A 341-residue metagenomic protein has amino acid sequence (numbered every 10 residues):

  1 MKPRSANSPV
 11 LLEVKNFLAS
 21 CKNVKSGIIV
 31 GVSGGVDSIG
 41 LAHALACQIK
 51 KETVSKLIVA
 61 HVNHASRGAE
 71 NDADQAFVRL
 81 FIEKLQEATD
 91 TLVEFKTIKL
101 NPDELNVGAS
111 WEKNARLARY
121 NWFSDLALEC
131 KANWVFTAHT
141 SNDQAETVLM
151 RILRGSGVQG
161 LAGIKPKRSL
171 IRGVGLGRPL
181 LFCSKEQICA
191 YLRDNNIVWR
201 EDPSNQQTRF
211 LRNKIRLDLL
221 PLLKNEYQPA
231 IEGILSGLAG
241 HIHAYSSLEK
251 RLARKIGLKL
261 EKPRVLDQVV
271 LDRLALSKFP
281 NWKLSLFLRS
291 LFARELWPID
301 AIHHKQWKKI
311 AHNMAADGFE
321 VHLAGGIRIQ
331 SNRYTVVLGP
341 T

Functional and structural regions predicted by a protein language model:
M1-L217: Core alpha/beta nucleotide-donor-binding catalytic domains of modification enzymes
K2-D37, T53-V54, I58, V62 (+6 more regions): AMP-forming adenylation/ATP pyrophosphatase catalytic core
Q187, I231, H303-Q306: Single-residue recognition of alpha-helix capping/boundary positions
D202-Q206, P229-E232, A301: Short, surface-exposed loop/turn segments at secondary-structure junctions
N205-R212, G233-H243: Internal, active-site/partner-interface "lid" segment
L222-I234: Inter-helical turn/loop segments and adjacent helix faces that build the functional surface of alpha-helical bundle
